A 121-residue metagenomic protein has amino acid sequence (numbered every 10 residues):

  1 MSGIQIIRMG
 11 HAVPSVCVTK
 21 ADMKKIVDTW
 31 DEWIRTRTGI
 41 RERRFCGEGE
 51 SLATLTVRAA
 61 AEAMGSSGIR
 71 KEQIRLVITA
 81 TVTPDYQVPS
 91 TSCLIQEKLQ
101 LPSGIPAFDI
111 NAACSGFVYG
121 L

Functional and structural regions predicted by a protein language model:
M1-R75, L99: Conserved "HGTGT" condensation-loop signature of ketosynthase/thiolase-family condensing enzymes that catalyze
R35-T54, T81-L121: Conserved catalytic cysteine-centered active-site region of acyl-thioester-dependent Claisen-condensing enzymes
I78: N-terminal Rossmann-like NAD(P) cofactor-binding module of classical short-chain dehydrogenase/reductase
